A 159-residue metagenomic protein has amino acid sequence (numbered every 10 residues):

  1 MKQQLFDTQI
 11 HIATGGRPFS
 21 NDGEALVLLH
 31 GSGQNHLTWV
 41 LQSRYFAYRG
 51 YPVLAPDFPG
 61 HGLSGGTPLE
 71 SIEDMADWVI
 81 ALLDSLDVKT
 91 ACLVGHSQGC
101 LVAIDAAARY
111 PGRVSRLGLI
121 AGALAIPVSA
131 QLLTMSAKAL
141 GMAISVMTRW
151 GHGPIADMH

Functional and structural regions predicted by a protein language model:
M1-I10: N-terminal cap/lid segment of alpha/beta-hydrolase-fold proteins
H11-G65: Conserved HGGG/HGGXW glycine-rich cap/lid loop of the alpha/beta-hydrolase fold
V40, I80, I104-A108: Short, hydrophobic alpha-helix immediately C-terminal to the catalytic nucleophile
G62-L63, I104, A123-Q131, I144 (+1 more regions): A short beta-to-alpha transition loop/helix N-cap that caps and shapes the active-site region
G65-A76: Catalytic nucleophile-loop/oxyanion-hole region of alpha/beta-hydrolase and closely related hydrolase-like folds
D74-A91: Conserved acidic catalytic loop of the alpha/beta-hydrolase fold
K89-V128: Conserved hydrolase catalytic core segment
Q131-H159: Conserved alpha/beta-hydrolase catalytic His-Asp/Glu region
